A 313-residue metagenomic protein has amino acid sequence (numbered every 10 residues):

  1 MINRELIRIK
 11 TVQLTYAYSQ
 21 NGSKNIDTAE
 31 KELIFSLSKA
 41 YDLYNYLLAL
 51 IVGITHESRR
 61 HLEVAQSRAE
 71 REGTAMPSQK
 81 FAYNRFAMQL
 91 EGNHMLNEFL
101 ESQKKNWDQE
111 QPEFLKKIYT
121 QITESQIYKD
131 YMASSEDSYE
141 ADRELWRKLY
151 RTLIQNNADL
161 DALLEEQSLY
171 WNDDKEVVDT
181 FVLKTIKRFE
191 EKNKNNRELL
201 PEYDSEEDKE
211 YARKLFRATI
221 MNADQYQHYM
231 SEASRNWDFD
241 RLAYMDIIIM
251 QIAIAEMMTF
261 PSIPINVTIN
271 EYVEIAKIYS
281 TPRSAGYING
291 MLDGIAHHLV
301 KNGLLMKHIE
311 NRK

Functional and structural regions predicted by a protein language model:
M1-K313: Class I Rossmann-like S-adenosyl-L-methionine
